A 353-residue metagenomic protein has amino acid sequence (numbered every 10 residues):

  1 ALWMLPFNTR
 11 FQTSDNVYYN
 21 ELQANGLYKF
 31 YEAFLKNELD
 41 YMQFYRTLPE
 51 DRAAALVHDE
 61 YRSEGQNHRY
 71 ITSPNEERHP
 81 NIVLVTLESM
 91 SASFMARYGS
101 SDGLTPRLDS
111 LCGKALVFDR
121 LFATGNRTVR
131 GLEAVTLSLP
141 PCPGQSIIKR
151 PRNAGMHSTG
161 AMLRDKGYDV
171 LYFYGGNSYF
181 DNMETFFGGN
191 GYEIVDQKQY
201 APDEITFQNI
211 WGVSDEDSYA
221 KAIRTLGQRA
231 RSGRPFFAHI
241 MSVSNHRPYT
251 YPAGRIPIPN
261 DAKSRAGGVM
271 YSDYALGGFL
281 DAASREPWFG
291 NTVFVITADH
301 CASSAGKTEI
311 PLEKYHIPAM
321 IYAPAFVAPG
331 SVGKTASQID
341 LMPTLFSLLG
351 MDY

Functional and structural regions predicted by a protein language model:
A1-P80, C112: N-terminal secretory/membrane-targeting segments
H58-Y353: Solvent-exposed soluble domains appended to multi-pass membrane proteins
